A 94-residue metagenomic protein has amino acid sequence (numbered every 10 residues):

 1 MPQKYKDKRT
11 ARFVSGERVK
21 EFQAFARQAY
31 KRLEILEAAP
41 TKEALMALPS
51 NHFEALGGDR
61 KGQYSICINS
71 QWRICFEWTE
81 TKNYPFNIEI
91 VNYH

Functional and structural regions predicted by a protein language model:
M1-L33: Arg/Lys-rich, positively charged N-terminal/basic patches that mediate binding to nucleic acids
P2-K4, R12, E43, K61-I68 (+1 more regions): Alpha-helical interaction segments
G16, A39-K42: Short hydrophobic alpha-helical module
F22, T41, L48, N87-I88: Short linear functional motifs in flexible/disordered or boundary regions
L36: Conserved phosphate-interacting/catalytic interface
T41-Y64: A short, surface-exposed loop/turn module that caps and links secondary-structure elements
G57, Y64-H94: Enriched for short, Lys/Arg-rich terminal
